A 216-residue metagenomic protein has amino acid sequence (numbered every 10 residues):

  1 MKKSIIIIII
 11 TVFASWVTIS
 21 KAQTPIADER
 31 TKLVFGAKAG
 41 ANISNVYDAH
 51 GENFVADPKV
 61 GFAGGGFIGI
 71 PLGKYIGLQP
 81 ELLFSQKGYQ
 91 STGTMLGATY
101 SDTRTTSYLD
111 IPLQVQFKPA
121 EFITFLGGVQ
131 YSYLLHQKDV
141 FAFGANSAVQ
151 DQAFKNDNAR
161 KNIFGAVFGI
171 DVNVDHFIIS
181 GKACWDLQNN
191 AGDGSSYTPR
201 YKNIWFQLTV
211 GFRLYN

Functional and structural regions predicted by a protein language model:
M1-E29, K38, V210, L214-N216: Bacterial Sec-dependent N-terminal signal peptides
K21-G69, D186, R213: Short glycine/proline- and aromatic-enriched beta-strand/turn motifs that initiate or cap beta-hairpins
R30, G73, K118-A120, D175-F177 (+1 more regions): Outer-membrane beta-barrel channels and translocator barrels
T31-L33, A56-F62, T105-L109, N162-A166 (+2 more regions): Residues that define the transmembrane beta-barrel architecture of outer-membrane proteins
G40-N42, L83-S85, Q130-S132, K182-D186 (+1 more regions): Outer-membrane beta-barrel pore domains and translocons
N42, F168-I178, C184, K202-N216: Outer-membrane beta-barrel "beta-signal"
V46-A56, Q86-S107, L135-K161, N189-K202: Flexible, solvent-exposed loop segments that connect beta-strands
I76-L78, I123-F125, H176-G181: Repeated loop/turn-to-beta-strand initiation elements of outer-membrane beta-barrel proteins
